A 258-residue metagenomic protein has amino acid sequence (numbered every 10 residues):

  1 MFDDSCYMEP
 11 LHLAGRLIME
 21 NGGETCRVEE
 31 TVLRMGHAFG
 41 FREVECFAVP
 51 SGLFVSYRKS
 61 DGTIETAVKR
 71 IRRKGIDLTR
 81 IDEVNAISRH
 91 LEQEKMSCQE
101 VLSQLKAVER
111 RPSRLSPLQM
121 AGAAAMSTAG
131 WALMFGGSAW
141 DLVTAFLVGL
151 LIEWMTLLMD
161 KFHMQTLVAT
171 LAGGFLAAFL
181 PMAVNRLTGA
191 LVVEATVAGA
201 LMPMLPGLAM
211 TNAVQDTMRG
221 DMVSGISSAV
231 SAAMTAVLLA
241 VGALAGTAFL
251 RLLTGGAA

Functional and structural regions predicted by a protein language model:
M1-M96: Soluble N-terminal domains of membrane-associated systems
D3, E20, E24, R72 (+11 more regions): Catalytic cores of large soluble enzymes that bind and process phosphate-bearing ligands
N21-G22, M35, F39, I87-E94 (+7 more regions): Change "in soluble alpha/beta enzymes" to "in soluble alpha/beta proteins
R73-D141, S231-A240: Alpha-helical transmembrane segments and their cytosolic membrane-interface
A107-V108, I152-H163, T211-S224: C-terminal ends of transmembrane helices
S113-L191: Core alpha-helical transmembrane segments of integral membrane proteins
N185-A258: Generic detector of multi-pass transmembrane helix bundles and their immediately adjacent loops in polytopic membrane
